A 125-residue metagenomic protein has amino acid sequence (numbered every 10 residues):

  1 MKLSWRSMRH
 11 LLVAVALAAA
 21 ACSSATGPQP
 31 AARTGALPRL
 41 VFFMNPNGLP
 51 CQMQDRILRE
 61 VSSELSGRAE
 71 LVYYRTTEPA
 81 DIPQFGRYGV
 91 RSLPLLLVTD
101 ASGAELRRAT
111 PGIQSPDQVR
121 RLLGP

Functional and structural regions predicted by a protein language model:
K2-L12: Bacterial N-terminal signal peptides that target proteins for export
A18-A21: C-terminal motif of bacterial Sec signal peptides marking the signal peptidase cleavage site
S23-T26: Bacterial signal peptide processing site
T34-N47: Short active-site neighborhood of thiol/selenol oxidoreductases, capturing the structured segment around
F43, G67-D81: Thiol-based oxidoreductase modules, predominantly thioredoxin-like and allied folds used for disulfide exchange
Q52-E64: Typically the conserved alpha-helix immediately C-terminal to a functionally engaged Cys/Sec in thioredoxin-like
Y88-V98: Structural micro-motif
V98-P125: Non-catalytic, surface beta->alpha helical segment in thiol-disulfide oxidoreductase systems
